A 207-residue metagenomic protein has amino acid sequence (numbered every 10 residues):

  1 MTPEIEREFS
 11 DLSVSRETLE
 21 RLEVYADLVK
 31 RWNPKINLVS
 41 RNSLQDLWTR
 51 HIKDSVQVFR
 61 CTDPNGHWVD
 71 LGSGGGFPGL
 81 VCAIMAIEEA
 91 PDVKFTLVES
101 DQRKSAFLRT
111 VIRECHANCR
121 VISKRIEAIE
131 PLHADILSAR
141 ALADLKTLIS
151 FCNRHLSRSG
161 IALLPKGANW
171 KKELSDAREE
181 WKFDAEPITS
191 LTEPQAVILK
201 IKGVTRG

Functional and structural regions predicted by a protein language model:
M1-V69, Q102-C115: Class I SAM-dependent transferase core
V56-A139: Conserved SAM/SAH cofactor-binding pocket of Class I
D63, S157, R178: Short conserved AdoMet
K94, N118-R120, I161, K182-E186: Conserved beta-strand segments of alpha/beta enzyme cores
I149-I161: A short glycine-rich, Lys/Arg-flanked "PGG" loop and its adjoining helix->strand segment in the class I
S159-N169: Conserved beta-strand signature within the Rossmann-like core of class I S-adenosyl-L-methionine
N169-G207: Active-site capping/gating segments
